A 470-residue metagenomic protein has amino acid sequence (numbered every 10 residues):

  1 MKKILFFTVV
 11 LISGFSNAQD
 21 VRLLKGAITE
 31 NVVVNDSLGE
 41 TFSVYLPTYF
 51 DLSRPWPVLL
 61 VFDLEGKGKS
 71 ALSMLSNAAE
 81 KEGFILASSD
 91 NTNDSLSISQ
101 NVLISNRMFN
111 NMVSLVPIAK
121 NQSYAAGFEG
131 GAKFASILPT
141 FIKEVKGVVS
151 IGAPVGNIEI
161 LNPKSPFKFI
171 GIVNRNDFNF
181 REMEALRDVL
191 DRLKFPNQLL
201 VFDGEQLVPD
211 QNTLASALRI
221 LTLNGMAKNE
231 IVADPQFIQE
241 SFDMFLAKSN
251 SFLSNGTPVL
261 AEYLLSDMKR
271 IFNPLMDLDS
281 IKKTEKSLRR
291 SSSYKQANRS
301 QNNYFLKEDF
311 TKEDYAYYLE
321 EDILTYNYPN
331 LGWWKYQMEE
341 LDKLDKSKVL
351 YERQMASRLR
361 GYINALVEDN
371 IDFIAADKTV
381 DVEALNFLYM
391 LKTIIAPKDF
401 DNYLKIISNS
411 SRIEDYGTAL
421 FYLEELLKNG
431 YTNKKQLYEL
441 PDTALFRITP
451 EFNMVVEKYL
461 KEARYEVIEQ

Functional and structural regions predicted by a protein language model:
N17-P55: A domain-start/cap signature at the N-terminus of enzymes
T48-P55, I98-E129: Gly/Ser-rich "nucleophile elbow"/oxyanion-hole loop immediately N-terminal to the catalytic nucleophile in hydrolases
S53-E65: Short beta-strand element of the alpha/beta-hydrolase
K69-S89: Short amphipathic alpha-helix adjacent to the substrate-entry channel of hydrolases
M112-L115, K120-P166: Primarily recognizes the serine-hydrolase "nucleophile elbow" in alpha/beta-hydrolase and SGNH/GDSL folds
F169-N174: Short beta-strand/loop motif that positions the catalytic acidic residue of the alpha/beta-hydrolase fold
P196-K269, L275, K282-R289: C-terminal catalytic histidine-bearing segment of alpha/beta-hydrolase fold enzymes
Y351-K428: Alpha-helical adaptor scaffolds
